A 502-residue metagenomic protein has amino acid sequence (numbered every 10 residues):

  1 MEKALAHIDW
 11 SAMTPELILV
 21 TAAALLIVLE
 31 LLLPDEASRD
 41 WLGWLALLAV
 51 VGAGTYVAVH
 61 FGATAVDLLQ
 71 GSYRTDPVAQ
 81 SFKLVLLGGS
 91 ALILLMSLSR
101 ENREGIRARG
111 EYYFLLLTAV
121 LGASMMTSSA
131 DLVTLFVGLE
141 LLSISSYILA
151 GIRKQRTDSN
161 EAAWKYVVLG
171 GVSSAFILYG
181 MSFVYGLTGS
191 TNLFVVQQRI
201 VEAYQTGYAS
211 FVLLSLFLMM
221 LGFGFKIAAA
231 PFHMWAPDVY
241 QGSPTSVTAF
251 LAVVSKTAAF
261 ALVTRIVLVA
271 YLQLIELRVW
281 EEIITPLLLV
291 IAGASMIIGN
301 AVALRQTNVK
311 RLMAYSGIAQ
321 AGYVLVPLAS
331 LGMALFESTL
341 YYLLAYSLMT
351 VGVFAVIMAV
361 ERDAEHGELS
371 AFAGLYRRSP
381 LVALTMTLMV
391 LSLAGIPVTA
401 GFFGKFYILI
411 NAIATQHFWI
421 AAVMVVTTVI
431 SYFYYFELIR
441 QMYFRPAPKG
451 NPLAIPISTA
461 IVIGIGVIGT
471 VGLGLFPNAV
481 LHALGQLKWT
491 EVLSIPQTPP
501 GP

Functional and structural regions predicted by a protein language model:
M1-P502: Alpha-helical transmembrane segments of multi-pass membrane proteins predominantly involved in bioenergetics
